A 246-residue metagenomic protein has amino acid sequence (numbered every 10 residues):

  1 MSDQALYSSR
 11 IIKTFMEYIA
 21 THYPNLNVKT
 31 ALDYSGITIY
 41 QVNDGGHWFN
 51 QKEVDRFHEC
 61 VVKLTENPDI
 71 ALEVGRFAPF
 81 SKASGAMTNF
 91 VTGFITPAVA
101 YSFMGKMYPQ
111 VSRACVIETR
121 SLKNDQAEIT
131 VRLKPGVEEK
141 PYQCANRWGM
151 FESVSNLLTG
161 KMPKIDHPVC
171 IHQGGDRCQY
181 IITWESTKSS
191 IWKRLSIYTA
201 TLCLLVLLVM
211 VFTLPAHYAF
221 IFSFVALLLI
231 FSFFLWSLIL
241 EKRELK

Functional and structural regions predicted by a protein language model:
M1-R56: N-terminal pre-first-transmembrane soluble regions of secretory-pathway and organelle membrane proteins
S2, L6-S9, C115-C144, M162-V211: Short terminal or interdomain "cap/linker" segment that borders an active site or interface and mediates
P24, N67-D69, L214-F220: Short, solvent-exposed helix-helix connector turns and helix-capping sites enriched in acidic/polar residues
G45-N146, S153-L157, M162, V169: Amphipathic interaction/junction segments at domain boundaries or subunit interfaces
M210-K246: Juxtamembrane or sensor-core-proximal signal-transducing alpha helices that couple sensory domains to cytosolic
